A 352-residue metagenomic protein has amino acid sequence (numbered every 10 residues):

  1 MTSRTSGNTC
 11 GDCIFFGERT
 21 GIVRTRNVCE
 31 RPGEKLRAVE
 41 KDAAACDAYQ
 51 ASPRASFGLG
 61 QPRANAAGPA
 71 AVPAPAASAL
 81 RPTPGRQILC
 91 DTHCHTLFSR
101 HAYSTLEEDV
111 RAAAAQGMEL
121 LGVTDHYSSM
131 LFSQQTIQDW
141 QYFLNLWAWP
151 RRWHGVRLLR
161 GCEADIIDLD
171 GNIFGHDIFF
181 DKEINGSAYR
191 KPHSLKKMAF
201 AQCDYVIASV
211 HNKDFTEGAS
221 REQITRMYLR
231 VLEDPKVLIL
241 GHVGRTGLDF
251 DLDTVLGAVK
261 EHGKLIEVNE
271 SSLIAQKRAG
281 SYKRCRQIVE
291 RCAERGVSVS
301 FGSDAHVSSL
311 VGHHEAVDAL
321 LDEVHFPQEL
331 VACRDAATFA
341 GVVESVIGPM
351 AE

Functional and structural regions predicted by a protein language model:
M1-A74: Cysteine-centered metal-binding/redox modules
F16, T124, S209, V243 (+1 more regions): Conserved residues at the C-terminal ends of beta-strands
E18, H126, H211, R245 (+1 more regions): Flexible loop residues that form catalytic and substrate-binding hotspots at small-molecule/glycan-binding clefts
Q61-T92, T96, L106, R226-R230 (+2 more regions): Charged catalytic cores and adjacent phosphate/nucleic-acid-binding surfaces used for phosphate/nucleic-acid chemistry
P73-P75, L131-V268, D322-V324, V343-E352: Extended substrate/RNA-proximal surfaces in nucleic-acid metabolism proteins
L97-I137: Metal-associated gating/positioning segment near the N- to mid-region
R100-S104, F132-T136, G218-S220, K277-S281 (+1 more regions): Short, solvent-exposed loop/turn segments at secondary-structure boundaries
H126-Y127, E163, S271, A305: Short, ordered loop/turn segments at secondary-structure junctions
